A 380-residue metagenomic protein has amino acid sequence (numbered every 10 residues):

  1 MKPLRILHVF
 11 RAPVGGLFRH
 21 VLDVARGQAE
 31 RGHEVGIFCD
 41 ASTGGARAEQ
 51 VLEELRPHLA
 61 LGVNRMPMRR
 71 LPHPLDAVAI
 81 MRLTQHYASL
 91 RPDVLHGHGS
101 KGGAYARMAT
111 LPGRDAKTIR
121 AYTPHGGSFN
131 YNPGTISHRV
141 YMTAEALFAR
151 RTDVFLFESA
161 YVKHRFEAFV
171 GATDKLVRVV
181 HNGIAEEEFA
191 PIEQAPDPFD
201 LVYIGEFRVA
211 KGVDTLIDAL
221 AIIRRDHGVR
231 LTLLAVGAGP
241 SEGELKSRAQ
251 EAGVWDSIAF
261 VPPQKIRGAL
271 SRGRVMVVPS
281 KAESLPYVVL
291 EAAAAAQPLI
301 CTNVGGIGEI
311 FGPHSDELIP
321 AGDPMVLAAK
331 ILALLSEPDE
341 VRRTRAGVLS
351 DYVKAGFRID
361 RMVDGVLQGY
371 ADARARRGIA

Functional and structural regions predicted by a protein language model:
H8-L75, G239: N-terminal strand-loop element at the rim of the active site of nucleotide-sugar-dependent glycosyltransferases
F18-R26, F199, Y203-R224, P240-K246 (+1 more regions): A conserved mid-protein helix/loop that constitutes part of the nucleotide-sugar donor-binding site
L75-M81, I119, S128-R151, H164 (+1 more regions): Nucleotide-sugar donor phosphate/pyrophosphate-binding loop at the beta->alpha transition of glycosyltransferases
Y161, G183: Carbohydrate-associated surface elements
K246-P262: Nucleotide-activated donor-binding/catalytic signature segment of Leloir-type glycosyltransferases, i.e., the conserved
K281: Aromatic "clamp/platform" in nucleotide-sugar-dependent glycosyltransferases that forms part of the donor/acceptor
P298-C301: Short hydrophobic beta-strand element within catalytic cores of glycosyltransferases and related nucleotide-activated
P313-P324, A333-D339: Conserved acidic donor-binding segment of nucleotide-sugar-dependent glycosyltransferases
